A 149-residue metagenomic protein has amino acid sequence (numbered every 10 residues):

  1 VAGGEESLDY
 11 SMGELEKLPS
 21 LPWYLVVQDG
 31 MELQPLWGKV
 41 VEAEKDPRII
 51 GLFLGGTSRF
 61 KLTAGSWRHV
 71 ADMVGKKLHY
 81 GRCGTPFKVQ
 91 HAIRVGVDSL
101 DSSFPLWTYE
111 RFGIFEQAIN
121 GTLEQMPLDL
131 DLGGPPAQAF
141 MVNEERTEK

Functional and structural regions predicted by a protein language model:
V1-E16, G121-E124, L128-D129, A137 (+1 more regions): Non-catalytic, usually N-terminal nucleic-acid engagement modules in DNA/RNA processing proteins
V1-T57: Active-site beta->alpha loop and helix N-cap motifs at the rims of alpha/beta catalytic domains
S7-K17, L36-V40, T63-V70, V74 (+2 more regions): A general structural detector for well-ordered alpha-helical segments in enzyme core domains, enriched
L18-Y24, V70-G81: Short beta-strand/loop segments at the ligand-binding rim of alpha/beta enzyme cores
L25, I50-F53, H79, G96-F104: Short hydrophobic/aromatic-enriched beta-strand-loop microsegments
P35-E42, V74, L78, G84-S99 (+1 more regions): Catalytic cores of alpha/beta
K45-L78: Donor nucleotide-activated moiety binding/catalytic core segment of transferases that use nucleotide-activated donors
G56-T57, G84, V89-L123: Glycine-rich phosphate-binding active-site loops on the catalytic face of alpha/beta enzymes
